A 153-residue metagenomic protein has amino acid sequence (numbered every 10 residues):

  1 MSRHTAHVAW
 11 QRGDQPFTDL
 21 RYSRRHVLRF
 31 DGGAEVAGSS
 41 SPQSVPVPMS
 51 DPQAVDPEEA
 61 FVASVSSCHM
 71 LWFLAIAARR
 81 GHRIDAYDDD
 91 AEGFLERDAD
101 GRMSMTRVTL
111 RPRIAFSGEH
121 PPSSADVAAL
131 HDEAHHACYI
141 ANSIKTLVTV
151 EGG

Functional and structural regions predicted by a protein language model:
M1-A63, L71-G153: Extended beta-strand/beta-hairpin segments
